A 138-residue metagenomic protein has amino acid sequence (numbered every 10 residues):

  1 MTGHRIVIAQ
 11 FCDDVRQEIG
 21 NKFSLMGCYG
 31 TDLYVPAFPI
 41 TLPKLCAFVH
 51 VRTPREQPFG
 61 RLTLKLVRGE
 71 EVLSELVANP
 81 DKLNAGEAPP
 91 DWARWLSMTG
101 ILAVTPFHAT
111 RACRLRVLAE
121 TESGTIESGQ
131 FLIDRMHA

Functional and structural regions predicted by a protein language model:
T2-T110, R116-T121, T125-A138: Contiguous segments within soluble domain cores/interaction surfaces
